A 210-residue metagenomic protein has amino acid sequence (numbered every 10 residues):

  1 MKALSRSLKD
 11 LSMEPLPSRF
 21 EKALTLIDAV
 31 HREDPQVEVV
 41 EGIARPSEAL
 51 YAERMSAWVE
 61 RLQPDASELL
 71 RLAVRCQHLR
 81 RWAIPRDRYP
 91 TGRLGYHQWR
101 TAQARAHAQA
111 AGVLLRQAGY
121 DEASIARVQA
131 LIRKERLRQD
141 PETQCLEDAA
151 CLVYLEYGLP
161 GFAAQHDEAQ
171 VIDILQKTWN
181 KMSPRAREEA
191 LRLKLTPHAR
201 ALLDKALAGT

Functional and structural regions predicted by a protein language model:
M1-S12: N-terminal amphipathic/basic-hydrophobic helices that include classical n-h-c signal peptides and signal-anchor
R19-S56, Y89-Q98, A102: Active-site flanking loop/helix segments enriched in acidic
V39, P85-R88, Q144-L146, A190-L191: Short coil/turn segments at secondary-structure boundaries
G42-L70, A111-A118, A123-A126: Alpha-helical phosphate/pyrophosphate-handling elements in metalloenzyme active cores
E68-D87, T91, H107, A111 (+2 more regions): His-Asp-centered metal-binding catalytic motifs of divalent-metal-dependent phosphohydrolases/nucleases
V74, D121-L152, E156-L159, A163-H166: Histidine/acidic-rich helix-loop-helix segments that form or flank divalent-metal centers in metalloenzyme catalytic
Y89-A110, H166-R192, A199: Divalent-cation-assisted or electrostatically stabilized phosphate/pyrophosphate-binding catalytic cores
L193-T210: Long hydrophobic alpha-helical segments typical of transmembrane helices together with their membrane-interfacial
